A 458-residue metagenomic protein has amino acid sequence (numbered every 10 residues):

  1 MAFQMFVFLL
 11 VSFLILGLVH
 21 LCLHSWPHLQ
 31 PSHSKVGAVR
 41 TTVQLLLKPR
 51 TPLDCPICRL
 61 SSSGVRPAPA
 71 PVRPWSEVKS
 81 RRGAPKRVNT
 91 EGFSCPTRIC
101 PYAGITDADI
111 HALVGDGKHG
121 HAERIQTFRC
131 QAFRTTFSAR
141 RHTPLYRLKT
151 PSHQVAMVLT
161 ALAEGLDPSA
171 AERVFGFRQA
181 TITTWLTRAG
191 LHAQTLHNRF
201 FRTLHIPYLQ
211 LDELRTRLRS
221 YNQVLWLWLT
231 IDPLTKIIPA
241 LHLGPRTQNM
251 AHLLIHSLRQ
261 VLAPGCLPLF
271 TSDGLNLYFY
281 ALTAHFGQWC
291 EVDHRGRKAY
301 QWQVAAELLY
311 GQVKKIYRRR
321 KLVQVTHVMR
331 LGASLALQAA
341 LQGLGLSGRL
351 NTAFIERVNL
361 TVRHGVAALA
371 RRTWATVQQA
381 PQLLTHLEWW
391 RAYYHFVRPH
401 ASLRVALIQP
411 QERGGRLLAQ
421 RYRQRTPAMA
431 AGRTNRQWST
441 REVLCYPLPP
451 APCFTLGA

Functional and structural regions predicted by a protein language model:
M1, V36-A38: Short alpha-helix boundary/capping segments
A2-C22: Hydrophobic alpha-helical signal peptides and transmembrane signal-/tail-anchor segments that drive secretory-pathway
M5, P31, L45, P49: Cationic, low-complexity basic patches in intrinsically disordered or flexible, solvent-exposed regions
L21, S34-V36, P49: N-terminal cationic leader/targeting segments used for protein routing and processing
T41-A458: Residue-level recognition of single "structural anchor" positions that define or cap local secondary structure
